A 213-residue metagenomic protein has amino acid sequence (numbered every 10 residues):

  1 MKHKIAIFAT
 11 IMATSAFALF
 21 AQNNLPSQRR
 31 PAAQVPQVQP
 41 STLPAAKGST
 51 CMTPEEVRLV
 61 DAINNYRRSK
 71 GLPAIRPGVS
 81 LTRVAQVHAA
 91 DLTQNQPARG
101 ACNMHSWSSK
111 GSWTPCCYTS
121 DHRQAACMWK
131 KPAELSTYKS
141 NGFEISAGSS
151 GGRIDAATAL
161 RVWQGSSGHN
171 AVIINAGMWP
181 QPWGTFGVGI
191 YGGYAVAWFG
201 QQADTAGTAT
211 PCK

Functional and structural regions predicted by a protein language model:
M1-A9: Bacterial N-terminal signal peptides that target proteins for export
K2, F17-L19: Classical N-terminal targeting signals for secretion and organelle import
F8-A16: Bacterial N-terminal signal peptides
Q22-K213: Functional surface patches built around histidine and acidic residues
